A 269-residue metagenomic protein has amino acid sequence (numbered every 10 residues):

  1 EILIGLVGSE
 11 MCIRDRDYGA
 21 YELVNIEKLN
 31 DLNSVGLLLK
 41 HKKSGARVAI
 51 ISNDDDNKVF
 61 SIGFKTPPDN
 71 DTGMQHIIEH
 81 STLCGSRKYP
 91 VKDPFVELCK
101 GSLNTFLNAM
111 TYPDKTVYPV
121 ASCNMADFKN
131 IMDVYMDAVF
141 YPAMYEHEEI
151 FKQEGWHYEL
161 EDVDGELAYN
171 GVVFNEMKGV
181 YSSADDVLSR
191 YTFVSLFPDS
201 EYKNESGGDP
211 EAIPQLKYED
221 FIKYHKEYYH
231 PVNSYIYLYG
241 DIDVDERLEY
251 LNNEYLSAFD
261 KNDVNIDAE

Functional and structural regions predicted by a protein language model:
E1-I13: Single conserved hydrophobic/aromatic residue that forms the stacking wall/gate of nucleotide- or nucleobase-binding
R14, Y235-E269: An aromatic/glycine/proline-enriched structural segment found at the starts of mature extracellular/organellar domains
R14-D55: N- or domain-start disorder-to-order transition segments that initiate the globular core
G36, R47-V48, V59, V117 (+1 more regions): Beta-sheet entry/capping signal
S52-L98: Active/ligand-binding-proximal structured segments within catalytic/core domains that scaffold catalytic residues
F64-T66, V120-C123, L238-I242: Short beta-strand-to-loop capping motifs
I78, I131-V139, L251-Y255: Short amphipathic C-terminal alpha-helix that caps PH/PH-like domains
G85-R87, P94-Y224, D245, I266-A268: Acidic/histidine-enriched segments that form metal/cofactor-coordinating and catalytic pocket/exosite environments
